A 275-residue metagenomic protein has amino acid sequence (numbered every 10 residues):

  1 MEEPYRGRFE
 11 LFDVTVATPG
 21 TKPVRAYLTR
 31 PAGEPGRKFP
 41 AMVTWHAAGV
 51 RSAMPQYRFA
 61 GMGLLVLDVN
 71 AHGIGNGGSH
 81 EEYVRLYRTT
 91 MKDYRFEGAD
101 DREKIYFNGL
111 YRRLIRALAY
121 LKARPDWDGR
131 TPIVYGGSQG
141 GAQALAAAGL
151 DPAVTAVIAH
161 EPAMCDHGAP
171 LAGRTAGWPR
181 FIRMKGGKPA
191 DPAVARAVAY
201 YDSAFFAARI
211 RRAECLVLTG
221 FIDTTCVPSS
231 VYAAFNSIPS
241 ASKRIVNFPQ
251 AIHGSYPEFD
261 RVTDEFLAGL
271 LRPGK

Functional and structural regions predicted by a protein language model:
M1-G36: N-terminal cap/lid segment of alpha/beta-hydrolase-fold proteins
A26-R30, R37-A47, V66: Short beta-strand element of the alpha/beta-hydrolase
A53, Y57-R112, A169-W178: Cap/lid segment of the alpha/beta-hydrolase catalytic domain
K92-S138: Gly/Ser-rich "nucleophile elbow"/oxyanion-hole loop immediately N-terminal to the catalytic nucleophile in hydrolases
G141-A190, N247, S255-E258: Hydrolase active-site cap/lid region
I210-R211, L216-T219: Short beta-strand/loop motif that positions the catalytic acidic residue of the alpha/beta-hydrolase fold
T224-S230: Conserved alpha/beta-hydrolase "acid-adjacent" motif
Y232-K275: C-terminal catalytic histidine-bearing segment of alpha/beta-hydrolase fold enzymes
